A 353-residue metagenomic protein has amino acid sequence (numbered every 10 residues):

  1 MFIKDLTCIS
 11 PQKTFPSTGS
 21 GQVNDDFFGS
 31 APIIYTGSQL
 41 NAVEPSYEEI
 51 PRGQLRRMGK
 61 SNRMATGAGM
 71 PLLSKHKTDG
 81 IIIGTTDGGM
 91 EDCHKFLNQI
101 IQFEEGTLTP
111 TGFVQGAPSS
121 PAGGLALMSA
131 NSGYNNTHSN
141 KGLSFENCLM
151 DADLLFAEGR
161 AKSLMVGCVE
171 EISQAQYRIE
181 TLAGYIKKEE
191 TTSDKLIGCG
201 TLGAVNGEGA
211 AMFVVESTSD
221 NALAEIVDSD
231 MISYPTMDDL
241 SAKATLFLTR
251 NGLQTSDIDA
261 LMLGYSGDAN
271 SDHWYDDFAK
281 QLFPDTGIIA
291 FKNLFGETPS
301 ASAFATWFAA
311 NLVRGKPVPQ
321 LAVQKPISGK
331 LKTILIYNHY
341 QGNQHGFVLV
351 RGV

Functional and structural regions predicted by a protein language model:
M1-N140, E146-M150, L154-R160, G167-V353: Conserved "HGTGT" condensation-loop signature of ketosynthase/thiolase-family condensing enzymes that catalyze
